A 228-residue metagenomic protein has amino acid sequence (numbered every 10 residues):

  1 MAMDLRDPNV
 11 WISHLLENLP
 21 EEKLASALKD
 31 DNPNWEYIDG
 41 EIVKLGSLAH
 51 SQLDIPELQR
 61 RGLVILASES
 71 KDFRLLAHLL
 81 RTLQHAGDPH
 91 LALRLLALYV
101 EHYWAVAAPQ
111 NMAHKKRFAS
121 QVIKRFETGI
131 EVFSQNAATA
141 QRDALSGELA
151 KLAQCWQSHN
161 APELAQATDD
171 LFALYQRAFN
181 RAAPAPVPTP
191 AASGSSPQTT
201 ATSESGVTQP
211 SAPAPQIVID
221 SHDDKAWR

Functional and structural regions predicted by a protein language model:
M1-P109, P197-R228: N-terminal domain-start signal
A107-R228: Mid-to-C-terminal functional-domain signal that highlights helix-capping/loop sites within ligand-binding modules
